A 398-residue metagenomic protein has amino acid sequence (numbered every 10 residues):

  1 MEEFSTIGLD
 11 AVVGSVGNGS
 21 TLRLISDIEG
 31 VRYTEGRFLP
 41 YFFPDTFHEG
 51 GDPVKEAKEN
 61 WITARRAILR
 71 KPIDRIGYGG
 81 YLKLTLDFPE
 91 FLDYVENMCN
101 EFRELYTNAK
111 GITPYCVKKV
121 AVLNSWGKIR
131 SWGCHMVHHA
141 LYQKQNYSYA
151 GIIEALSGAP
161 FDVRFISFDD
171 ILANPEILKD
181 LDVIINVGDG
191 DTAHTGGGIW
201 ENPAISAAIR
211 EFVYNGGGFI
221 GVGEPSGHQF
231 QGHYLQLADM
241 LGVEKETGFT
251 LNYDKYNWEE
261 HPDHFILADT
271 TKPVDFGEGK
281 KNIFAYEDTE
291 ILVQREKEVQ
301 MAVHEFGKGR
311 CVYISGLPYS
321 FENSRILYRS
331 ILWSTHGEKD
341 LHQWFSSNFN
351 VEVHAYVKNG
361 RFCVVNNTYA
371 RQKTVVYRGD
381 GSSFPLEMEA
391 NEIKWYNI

Functional and structural regions predicted by a protein language model:
M1-N146, F249-Y253, N257-E260, A268 (+4 more regions): Hydrophobic targeting/anchoring helices
D10-G14, P175-G198: Short, well-ordered secondary-structure micro-motifs within conserved domains or adaptor modules
G30-R32, N215-G218, G309: A short helix->loop->beta-strand "cap" motif at the edges of active sites that frequently abuts
I153-I177: A short, well-structured beta->alpha microelement
D182-T192, I220, C311-Y313, C363: Structural motif
V183-V187, P385-I398: C-terminal beta-strand-rich structural cap/linker in extracellular carbohydrate-active enzymes
G196-K272: A glycine-rich, often tryptophan-bearing local segment used as a flexible ligand/cofactor-contacting loop or short
N252-G307, S315-I326, L332-D380, F384-E389: Catalytic beta-strand/loop cores that center a nucleophilic Ser/Cys/Thr and support acyl-enzyme chemistry
